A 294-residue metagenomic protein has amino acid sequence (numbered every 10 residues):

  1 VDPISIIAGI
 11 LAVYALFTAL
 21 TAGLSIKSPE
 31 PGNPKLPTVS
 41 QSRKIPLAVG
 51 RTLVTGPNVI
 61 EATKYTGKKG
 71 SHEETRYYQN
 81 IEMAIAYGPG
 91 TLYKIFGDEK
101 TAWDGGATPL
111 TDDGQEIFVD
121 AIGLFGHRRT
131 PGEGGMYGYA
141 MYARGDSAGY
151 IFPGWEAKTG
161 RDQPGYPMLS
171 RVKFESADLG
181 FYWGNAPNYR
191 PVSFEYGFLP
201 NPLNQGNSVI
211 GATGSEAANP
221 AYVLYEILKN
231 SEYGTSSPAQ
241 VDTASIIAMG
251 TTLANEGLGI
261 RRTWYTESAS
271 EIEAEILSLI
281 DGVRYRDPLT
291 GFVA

Functional and structural regions predicted by a protein language model:
P3-G282, P288: Polar, S/T/G-rich
